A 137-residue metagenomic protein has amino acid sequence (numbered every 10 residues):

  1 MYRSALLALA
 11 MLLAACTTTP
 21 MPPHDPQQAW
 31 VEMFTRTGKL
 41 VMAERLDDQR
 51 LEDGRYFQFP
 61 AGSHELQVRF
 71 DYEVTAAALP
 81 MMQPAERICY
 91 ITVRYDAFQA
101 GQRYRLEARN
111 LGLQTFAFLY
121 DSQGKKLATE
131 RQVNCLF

Functional and structural regions predicted by a protein language model:
M1-T17: Sec-dependent bacterial lipoprotein signal peptides
C16-F137: Short loop/turn and low-complexity linker motifs enriched in small/turn-promoting residues
